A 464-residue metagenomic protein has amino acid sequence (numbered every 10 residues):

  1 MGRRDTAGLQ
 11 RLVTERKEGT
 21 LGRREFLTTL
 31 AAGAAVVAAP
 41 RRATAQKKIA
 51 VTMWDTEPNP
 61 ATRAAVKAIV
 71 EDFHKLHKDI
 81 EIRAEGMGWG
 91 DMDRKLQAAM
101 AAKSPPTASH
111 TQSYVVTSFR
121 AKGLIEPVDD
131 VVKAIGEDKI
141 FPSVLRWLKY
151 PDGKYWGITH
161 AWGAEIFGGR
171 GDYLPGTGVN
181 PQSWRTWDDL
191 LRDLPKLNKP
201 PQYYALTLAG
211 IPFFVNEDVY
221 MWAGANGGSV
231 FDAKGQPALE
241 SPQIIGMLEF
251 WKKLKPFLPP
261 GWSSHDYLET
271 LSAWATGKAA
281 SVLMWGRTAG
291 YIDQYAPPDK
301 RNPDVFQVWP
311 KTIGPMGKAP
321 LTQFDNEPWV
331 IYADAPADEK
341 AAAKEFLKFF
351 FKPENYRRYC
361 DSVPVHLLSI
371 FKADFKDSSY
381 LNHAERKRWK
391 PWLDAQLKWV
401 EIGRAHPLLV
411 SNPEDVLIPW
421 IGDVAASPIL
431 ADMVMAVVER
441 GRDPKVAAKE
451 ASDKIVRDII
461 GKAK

Functional and structural regions predicted by a protein language model:
M1-L21, T29-A34: N-terminal secretory signal peptides
K47-P58, I80-E85, A108: Short, well-ordered beta-strand elements
T56, V116, E217-M221, L248-F349: Extracytoplasmic/periplasmic substrate-binding proteins
A68, D72-S143, W147, D172-G178 (+4 more regions): Extracytoplasmic "Venus flytrap"/periplasmic binding protein-like
K75, V132-A134, K149-E217, N226-H265 (+4 more regions): Helix-loop-helix "hinge/cap" segment bordering the ligand-binding cleft or interdomain interface
S113-I166, D188-L191, K199, D218 (+3 more regions): Hinge/lid segment of periplasmic solute-binding proteins
P175, K390-P391, V400-K464: Conserved C-terminal helix/tail region of periplasmic/extracytoplasmic solute-binding proteins
R287-R301, G314-P428: C-terminal lobe and pocket-closing loops of periplasmic/extracytoplasmic Venus-flytrap solute-binding proteins
